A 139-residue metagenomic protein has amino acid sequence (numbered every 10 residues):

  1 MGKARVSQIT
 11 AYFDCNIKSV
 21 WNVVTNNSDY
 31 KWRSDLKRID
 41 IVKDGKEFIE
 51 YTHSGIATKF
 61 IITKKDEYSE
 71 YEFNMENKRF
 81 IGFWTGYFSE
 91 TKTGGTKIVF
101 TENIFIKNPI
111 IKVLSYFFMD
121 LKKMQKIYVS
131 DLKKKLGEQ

Functional and structural regions predicted by a protein language model:
M1-D40: Hydrophobic ligand-binding cavity/cleft-lining segments
M1-V6, K92-T93, K134-Q139: Short, Lys/Arg-enriched, disordered terminal segments
A4, W32, I41-K43, G55 (+1 more regions): Short solvent-exposed loop/turn micro-motifs enriched in small/polar/acidic residues
S7-I9, D35, D44-E47, T58-K59 (+2 more regions): Residue-level marker for the onset of beta-strands and adjacent loop->beta junctions in well-ordered domains
C15-S19, R79, M119, K123: A generic structural signal for alpha-helix starts
S19-V24, Y30, F48, I62 (+3 more regions): Hydrophobic pocket/interface hotspot
H53-V99, N103-K107: Hydrophobic-ligand binding "helix-grip"
I104-Q139: A conserved amphipathic terminal alpha-helix motif
